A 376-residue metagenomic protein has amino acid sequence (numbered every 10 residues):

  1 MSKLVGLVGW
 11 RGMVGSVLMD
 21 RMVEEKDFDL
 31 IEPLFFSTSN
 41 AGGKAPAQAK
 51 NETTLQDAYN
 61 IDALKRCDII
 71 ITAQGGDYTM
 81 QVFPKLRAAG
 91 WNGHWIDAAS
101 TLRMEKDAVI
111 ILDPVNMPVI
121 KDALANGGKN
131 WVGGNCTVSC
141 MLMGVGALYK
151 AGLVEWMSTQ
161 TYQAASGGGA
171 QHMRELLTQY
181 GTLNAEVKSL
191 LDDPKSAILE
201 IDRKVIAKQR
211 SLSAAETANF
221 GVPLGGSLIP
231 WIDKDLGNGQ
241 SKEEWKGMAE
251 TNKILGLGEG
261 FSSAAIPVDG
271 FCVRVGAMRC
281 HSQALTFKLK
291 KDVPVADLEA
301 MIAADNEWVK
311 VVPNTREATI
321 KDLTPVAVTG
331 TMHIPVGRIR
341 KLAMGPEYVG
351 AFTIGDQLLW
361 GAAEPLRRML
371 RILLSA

Functional and structural regions predicted by a protein language model:
M1-A218, E259-P267, K291, I334-P335 (+3 more regions): N-terminal Rossmann-like NAD(P) cofactor-binding subdomain of oxidoreductases, focused on the glycine-rich
W10, L18, V82, G144 (+6 more regions): General structural feature for long, well-ordered alpha-helical segments within catalytic domains of soluble enzymes
L18, M22, T251-G258, I302-N306: Hydrophobic, Leu/Ile/Phe/Ala-enriched alpha-helical segments that form helix-helix packing faces
T38, Y162, W231-K234, F271-V273 (+1 more regions): Histidine- and/or cysteine-centered catalytic micro-motif in compact active-site loops
K129-C140, G239-A249, G361-P365: A glycine-rich, Thr/Ser-enriched phosphate-binding loop motif common to dinucleotide/cofactor-binding enzymes
K208-R274: Oxyanion-binding "anion nests"
F261-A376: C-terminal active-site/capping subdomain that shapes the small-molecule cofactor and substrate pocket of enzyme
